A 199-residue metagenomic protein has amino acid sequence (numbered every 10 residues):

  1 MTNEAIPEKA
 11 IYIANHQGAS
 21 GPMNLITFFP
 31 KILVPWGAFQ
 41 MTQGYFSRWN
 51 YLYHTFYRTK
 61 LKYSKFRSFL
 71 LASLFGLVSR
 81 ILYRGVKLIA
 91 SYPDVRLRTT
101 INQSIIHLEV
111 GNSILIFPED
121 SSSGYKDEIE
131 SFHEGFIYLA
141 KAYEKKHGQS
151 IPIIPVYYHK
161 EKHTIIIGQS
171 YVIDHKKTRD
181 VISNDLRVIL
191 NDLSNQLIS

Functional and structural regions predicted by a protein language model:
M1-N3, G135: Glycine-centered flexibility motif
T2, R80, N102-I105: Short hydrophobic/charged patches on amphipathic alpha-helices used for structural packing and interfaces
N3, L25-I26, K145, Y157: A general structural signal for short secondary-structure junctions and capping/turn motifs
N3-E8, H107-V110: Flexible, charged surface loops at secondary-structure boundaries
I6-P93: Catalytic core of membrane glycerolipid acyltransferases/transacylases, capturing the structured, soluble-facing
P93-S199: Non-catalytic C-terminal accessory region of glycerolipid acyltransferases and related lyso-lipid remodeling enzymes
